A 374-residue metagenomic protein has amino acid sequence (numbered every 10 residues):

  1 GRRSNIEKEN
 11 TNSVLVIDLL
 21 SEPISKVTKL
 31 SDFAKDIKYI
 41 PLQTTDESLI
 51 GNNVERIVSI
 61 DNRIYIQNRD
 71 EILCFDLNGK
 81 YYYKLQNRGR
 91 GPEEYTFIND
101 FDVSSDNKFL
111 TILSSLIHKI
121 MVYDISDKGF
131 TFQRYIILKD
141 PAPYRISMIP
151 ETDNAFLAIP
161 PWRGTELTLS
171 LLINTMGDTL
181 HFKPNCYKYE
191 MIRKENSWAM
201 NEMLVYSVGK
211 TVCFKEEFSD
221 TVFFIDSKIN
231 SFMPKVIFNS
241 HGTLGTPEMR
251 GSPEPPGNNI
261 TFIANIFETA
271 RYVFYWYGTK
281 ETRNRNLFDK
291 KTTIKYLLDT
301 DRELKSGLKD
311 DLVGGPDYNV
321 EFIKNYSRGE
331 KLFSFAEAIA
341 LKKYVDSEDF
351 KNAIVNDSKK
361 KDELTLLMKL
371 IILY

Functional and structural regions predicted by a protein language model:
R3-P41: Blade/loop signatures of beta-propeller domains
D18, S25, D36-D70: Beta-strand-rich domains and repeat architectures in extracellular enzymes and scaffolds, especially beta-propellers
Q43-L49, N53, K80-N107, L113-S114 (+1 more regions): Blade-loop segments of beta-propeller domains
D46, Q86-E94, I136-Y144, C186-M191 (+2 more regions): Short coil/turn segments at the loop-to-beta-strand junctions that recur within blades of beta-propeller repeat folds
N52-R56, T96-F101, P141-M148, M200-M203 (+2 more regions): Repeated scaffold domains used in trafficking and secretory/extracellular systems, primarily beta-propellers
N62-N68, K108-S114, D153-R163, L204-F223 (+2 more regions): Short beta-strand elements that form the blades of beta-propeller/WD-repeat-like and other beta-sheet-rich scaffold
I98, S114-L167, H181-M191: Asp-box/WD-like beta-propeller blade repeats and closely related beta-sheet repeat scaffolds
P234-N258, I294-G329, K342: Conserved blade-ending motifs and adjacent loop-strand segments that build the rim/top face of beta-propeller domains
